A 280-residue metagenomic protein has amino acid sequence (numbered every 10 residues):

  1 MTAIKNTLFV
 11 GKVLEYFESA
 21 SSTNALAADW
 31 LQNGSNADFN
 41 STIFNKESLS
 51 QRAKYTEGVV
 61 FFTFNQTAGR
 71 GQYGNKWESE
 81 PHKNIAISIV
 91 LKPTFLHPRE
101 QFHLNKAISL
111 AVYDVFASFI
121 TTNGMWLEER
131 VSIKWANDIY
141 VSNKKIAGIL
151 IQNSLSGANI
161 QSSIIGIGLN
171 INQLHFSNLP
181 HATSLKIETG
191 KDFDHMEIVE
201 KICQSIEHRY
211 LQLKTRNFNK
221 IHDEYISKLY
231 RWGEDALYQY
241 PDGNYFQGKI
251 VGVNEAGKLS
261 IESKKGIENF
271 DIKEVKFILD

Functional and structural regions predicted by a protein language model:
M1-E129, G190-D192: N-terminal lobe of the biotin/lipoate ligase/transferase fold
F9, A25, S35, F39 (+2 more regions): Long, positively charged amphipathic alpha-helical accessory segments at protein N-termini or as interdomain linkers
